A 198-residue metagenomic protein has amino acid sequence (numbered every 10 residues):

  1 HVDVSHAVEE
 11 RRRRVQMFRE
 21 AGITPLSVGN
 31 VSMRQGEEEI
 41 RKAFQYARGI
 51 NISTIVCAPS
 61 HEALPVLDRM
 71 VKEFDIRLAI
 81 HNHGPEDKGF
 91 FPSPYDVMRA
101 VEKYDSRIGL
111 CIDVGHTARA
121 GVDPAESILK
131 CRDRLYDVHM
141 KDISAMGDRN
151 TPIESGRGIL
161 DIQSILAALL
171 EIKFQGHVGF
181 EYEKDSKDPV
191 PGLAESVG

Functional and structural regions predicted by a protein language model:
H1-R13: Glycine-rich, proline-tolerant flexible connector loops at the mouths of alpha/beta enzymes
S5-H6, Q35, P59, R157: Residues that cap or flank secondary-structure elements
R11, M17, A21-I112, A118-V122 (+1 more regions): Active-site acidic/histidine proton-transfer and metal-coordination neighborhood in alpha/beta enzyme cores
F91-I112, A118-G198: Histidine-acidic metal/acid-base catalytic patches
